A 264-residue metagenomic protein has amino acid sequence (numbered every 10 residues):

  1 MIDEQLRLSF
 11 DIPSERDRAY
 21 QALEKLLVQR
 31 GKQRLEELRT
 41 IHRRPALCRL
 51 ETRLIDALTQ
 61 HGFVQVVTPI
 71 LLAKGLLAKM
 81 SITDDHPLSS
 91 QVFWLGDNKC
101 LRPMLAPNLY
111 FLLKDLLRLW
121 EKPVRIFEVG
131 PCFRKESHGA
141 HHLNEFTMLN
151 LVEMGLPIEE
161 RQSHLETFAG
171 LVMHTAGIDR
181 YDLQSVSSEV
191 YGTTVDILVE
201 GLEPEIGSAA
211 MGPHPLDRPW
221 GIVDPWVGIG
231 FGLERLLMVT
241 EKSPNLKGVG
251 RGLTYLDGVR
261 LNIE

Functional and structural regions predicted by a protein language model:
M1-E4, N262-E264: Short, Lys/Arg-enriched, disordered terminal segments
I2-H142, E205-G230: Class II aminoacyl-tRNA synthetase-like tRNA-binding/catalytic domains
W94-E264: A translation/RNA-centric and nucleic-acid-associated enzymatic feature enriched in Class II aminoacyl-tRNA synthetases
